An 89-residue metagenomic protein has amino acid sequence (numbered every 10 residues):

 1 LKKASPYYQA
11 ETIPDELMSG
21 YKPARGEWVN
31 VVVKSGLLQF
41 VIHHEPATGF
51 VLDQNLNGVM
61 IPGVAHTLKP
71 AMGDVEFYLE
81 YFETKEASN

Functional and structural regions predicted by a protein language model:
L1-R25: A short, N-terminal "cap"/entry segment at the start of jelly-roll beta-barrel domains of the cupin/DSBH fold
L17-R25, V41-I42, G49-V51, K69-A71: Short histidine-centered beta-strand/loop micro-motifs that create catalytic or ligand/metal-coordination sites
R25-F40: Short, conserved beta-strand element in jelly-roll/cupin
V29-V32, M60, Y78-E80: Active-site scaffold segments
S35-Q39, E45-P46, K85: Short, charged/polar surface micro-motifs in flexible loops or helix N-caps
E45-G63: Short acidic-glycine-tyrosine-enriched beta hairpin
G63-A87: Ligand-binding loop in jelly-roll beta-barrel domains
